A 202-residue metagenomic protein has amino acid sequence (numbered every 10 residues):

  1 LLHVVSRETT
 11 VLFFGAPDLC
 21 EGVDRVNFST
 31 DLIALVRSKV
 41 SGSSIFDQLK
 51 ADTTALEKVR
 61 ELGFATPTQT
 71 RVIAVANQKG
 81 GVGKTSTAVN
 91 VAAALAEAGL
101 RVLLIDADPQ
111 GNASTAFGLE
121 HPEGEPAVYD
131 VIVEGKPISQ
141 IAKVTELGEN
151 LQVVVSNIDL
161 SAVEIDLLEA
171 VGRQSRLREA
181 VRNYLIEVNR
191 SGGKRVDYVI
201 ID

Functional and structural regions predicted by a protein language model:
L1-I201: P-loop NTP-binding core
